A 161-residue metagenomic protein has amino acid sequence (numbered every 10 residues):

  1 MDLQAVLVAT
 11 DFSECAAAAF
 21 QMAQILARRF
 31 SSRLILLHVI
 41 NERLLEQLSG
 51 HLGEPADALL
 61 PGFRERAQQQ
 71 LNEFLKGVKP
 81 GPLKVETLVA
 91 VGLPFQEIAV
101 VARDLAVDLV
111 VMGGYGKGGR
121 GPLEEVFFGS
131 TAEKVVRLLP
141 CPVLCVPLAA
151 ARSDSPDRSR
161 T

Functional and structural regions predicted by a protein language model:
M1-D2, M22, K76-V110, Y115 (+1 more regions): Structural beta-alpha unit
M1-E54, T161: Small/aliphatic-rich secondary-structure junction motif
L37, E86-A90, L144: General small-molecule cofactor/ligand-binding pocket signal
E54-Q69: A short acidic, glycine-rich active-site loop that binds or catalyzes chemistry on phosphate/adenosine moieties
L109-K134, S153: Glycine-rich, Arg-bearing micro-motifs that act as flexible, cationic patches
T131, L139-P140: Short, structured coil segments at secondary-structure junctions
C141-R152: Short, flexible loop segments at boundaries between secondary-structure elements
